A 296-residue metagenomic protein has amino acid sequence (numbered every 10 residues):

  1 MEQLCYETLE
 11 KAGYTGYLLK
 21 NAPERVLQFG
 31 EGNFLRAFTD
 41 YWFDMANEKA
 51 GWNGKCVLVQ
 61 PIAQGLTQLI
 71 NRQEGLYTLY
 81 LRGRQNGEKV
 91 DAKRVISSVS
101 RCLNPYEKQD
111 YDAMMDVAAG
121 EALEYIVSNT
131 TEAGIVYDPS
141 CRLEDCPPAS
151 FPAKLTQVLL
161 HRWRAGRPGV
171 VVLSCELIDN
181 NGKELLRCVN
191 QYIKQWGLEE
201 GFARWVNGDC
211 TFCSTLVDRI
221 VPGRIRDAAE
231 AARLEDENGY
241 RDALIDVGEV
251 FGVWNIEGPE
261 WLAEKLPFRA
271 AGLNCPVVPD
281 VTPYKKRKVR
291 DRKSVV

Functional and structural regions predicted by a protein language model:
M1-S294: Substrate/ligand-engaging "lid" and interaction regions
